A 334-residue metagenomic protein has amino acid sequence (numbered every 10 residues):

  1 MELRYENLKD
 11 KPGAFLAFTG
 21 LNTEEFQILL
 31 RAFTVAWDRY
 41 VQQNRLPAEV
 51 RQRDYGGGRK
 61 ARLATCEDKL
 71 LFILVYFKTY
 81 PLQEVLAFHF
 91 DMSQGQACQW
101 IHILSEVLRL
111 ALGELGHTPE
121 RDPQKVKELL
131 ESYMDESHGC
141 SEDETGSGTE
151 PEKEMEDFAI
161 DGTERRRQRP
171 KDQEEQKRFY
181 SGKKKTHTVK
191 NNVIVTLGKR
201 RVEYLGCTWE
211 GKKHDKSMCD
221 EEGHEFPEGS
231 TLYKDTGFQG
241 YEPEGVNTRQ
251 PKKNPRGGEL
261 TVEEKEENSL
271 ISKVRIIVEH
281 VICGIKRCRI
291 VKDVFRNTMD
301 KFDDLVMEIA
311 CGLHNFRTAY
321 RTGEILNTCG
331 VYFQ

Functional and structural regions predicted by a protein language model:
M1-A61, T322-G323, G330: Charged, often Cys/His-bearing segments associated with DNA-binding zinc-finger transcription factors
K11, L82-V85: A general alpha-helix detector
N22, T65, L260-E263: Ser/Thr-centered flexible coil motifs
F33-N44, Y80, L108, I285 (+1 more regions): Short amphipathic alpha-helical segments enriched in hydrophobics
Y55-A61, L70-I73, G146, K190-N191: Short, charged beta->alpha transition segments
T65-T79: Short, amphipathic alpha-helical "recognition" segments used to contact nucleic acids or chromatin
F77-L82, F90: A short, glycine-centered helix-capping/turn motif at helix boundaries that positions DNA-contacting or catalytic
V85-Q334: Short, well-ordered secondary-structure "scaffold" segments embedded in the functional core of diverse domains
